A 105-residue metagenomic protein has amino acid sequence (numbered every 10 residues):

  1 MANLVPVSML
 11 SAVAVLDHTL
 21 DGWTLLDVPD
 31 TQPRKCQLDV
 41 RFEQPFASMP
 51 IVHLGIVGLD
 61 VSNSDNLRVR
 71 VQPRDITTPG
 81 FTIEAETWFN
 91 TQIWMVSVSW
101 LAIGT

Functional and structural regions predicted by a protein language model:
M1-M49, V57-S62, L67-T105: Extracellular receptor-binding modules and their adjoining Ser/Thr/Gly/Asp/Asn-rich linkers
